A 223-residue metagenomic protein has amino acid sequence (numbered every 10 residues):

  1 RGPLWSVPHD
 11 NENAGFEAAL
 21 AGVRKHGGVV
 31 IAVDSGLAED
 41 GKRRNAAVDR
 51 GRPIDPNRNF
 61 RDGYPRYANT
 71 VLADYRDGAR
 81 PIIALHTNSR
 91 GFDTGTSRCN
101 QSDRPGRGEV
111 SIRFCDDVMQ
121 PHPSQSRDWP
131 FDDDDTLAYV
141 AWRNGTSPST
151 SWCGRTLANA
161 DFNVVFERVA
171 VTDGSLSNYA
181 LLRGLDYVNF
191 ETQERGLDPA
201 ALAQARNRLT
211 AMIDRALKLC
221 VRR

Functional and structural regions predicted by a protein language model:
R1-R223: Structured catalytic-domain cores with a bias toward divalent-metal coordination
